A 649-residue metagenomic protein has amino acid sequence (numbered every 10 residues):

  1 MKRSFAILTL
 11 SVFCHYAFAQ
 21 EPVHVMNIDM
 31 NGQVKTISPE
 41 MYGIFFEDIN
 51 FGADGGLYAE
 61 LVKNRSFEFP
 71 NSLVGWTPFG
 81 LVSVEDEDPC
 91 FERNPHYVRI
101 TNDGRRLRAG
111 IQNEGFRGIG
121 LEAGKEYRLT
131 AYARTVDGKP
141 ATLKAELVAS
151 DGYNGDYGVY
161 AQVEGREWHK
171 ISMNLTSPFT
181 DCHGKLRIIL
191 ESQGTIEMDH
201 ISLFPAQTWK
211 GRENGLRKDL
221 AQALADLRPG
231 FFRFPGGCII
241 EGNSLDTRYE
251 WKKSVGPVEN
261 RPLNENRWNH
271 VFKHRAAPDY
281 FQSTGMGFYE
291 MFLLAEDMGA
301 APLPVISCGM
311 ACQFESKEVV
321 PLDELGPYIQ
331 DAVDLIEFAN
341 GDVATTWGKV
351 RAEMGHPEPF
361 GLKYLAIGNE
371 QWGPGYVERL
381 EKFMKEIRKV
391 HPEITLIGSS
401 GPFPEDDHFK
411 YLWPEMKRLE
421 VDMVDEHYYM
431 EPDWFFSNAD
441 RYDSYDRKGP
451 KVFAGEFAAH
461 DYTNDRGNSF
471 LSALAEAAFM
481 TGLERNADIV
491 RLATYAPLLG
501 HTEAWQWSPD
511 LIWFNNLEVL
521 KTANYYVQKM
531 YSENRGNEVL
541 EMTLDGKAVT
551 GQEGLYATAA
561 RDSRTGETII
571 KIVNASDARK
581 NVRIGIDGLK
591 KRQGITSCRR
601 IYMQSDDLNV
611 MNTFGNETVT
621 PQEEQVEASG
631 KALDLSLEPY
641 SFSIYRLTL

Functional and structural regions predicted by a protein language model:
M1-P22: Bacterial Sec-dependent N-terminal signal peptides
Q20-S283, A301, S316-G326, V333 (+9 more regions): Extracellular and organelle-lumenal recognition/adhesion modules and their flexible linkers in secreted
T36, M41-G43, F231-R233, A301-L303 (+5 more regions): Structural preference for beta-strand elements that scaffold enzyme active sites
I44, A131, R228, A295 (+6 more regions): Conserved, mostly hydrophobic/aromatic
Y157-V159, K170-S172, P205, E213-G215 (+5 more regions): Active-site cleft segment of glycoside hydrolase catalytic domains centered on the general acid/base Glu
K385-E386, P392-T395, W413-R418, D422-N534 (+3 more regions): Catalytic-core region of carbohydrate-active enzymes that cleave or remodel glycosidic bonds
E553-G594, R600, Y640-I644: Carbohydrate-binding surface patches
G588-N616: Solvent-exposed beta-hairpin/edge-strand motifs
